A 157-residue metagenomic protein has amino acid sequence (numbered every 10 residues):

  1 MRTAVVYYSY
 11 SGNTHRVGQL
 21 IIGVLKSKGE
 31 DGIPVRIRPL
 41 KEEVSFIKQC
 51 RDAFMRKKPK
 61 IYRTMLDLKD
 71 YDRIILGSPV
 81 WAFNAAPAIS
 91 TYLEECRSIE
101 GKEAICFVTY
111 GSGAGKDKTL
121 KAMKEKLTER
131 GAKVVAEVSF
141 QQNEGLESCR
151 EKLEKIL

Functional and structural regions predicted by a protein language model:
M1-G77, F83-E95, T128-K133, G145-L157: N-terminal beta1-alpha1-beta2 submodule of the flavodoxin-like/Rossmannoid cofactor-binding fold
Y7, S78, F107-G111: Short beta-strand->loop
A82-F83, G113: Acidic catalytic loop of the alpha/beta-hydrolase fold
E100-E103: A glycine-biased structural micro-motif
I105-Q141: Short, glycine-/small-residue-rich phosphate/pyrophosphate-handling segment
